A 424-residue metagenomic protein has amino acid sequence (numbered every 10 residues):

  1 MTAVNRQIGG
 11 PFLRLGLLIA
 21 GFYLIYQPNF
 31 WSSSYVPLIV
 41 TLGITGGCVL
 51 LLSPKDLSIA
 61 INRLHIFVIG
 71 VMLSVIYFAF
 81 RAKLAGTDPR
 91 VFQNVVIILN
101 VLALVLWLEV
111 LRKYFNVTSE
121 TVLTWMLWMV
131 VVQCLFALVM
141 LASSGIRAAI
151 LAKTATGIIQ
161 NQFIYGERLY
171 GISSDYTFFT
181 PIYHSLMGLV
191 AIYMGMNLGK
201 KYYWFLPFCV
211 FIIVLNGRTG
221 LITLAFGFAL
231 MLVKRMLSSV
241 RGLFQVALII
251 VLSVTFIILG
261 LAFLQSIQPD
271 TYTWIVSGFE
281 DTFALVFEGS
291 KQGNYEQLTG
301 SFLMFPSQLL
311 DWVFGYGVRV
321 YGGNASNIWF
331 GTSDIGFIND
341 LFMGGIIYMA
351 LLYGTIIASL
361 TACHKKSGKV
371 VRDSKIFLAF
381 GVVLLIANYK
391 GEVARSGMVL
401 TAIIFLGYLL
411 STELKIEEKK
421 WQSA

Functional and structural regions predicted by a protein language model:
M1-D56, L73-R81, L384-I386, M398-T401: N-terminal signal-anchor transmembrane segment
M1-L13, K366-V371, I404-A424: A juxtamembrane structural motif centered on a specific transmembrane helix
G46-P54, R81-A137, A362: Transmembrane alpha-helical segments and their membrane-water interfaces
L123-L151, G171-N216, L221-K234: Alpha-helical transmembrane segments of multi-pass inner-membrane proteins
F228-A229, V233-L237, M343-L385, E417-E418: Hydrophobic transmembrane alpha-helices and their immediate junctions
A229, I376-L385, E392-A424: Transmembrane alpha-helices of multi-pass inner-membrane enzymes
V246, I258-T299, G323-N324: Flexible juxtamembrane loops connecting transmembrane helices in multi-pass membrane enzymes that build or modify
A284-G344: Long extracytoplasmic/lumenal interhelical loops at the membrane interface of multi-pass membrane proteins
